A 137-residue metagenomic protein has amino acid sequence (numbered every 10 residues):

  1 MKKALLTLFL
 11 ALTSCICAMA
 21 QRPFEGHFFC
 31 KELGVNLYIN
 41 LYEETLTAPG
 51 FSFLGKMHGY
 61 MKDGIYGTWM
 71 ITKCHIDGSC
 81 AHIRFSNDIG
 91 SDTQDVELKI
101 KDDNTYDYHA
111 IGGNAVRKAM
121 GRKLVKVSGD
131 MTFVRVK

Functional and structural regions predicted by a protein language model:
M1-A4: Positively charged n-region of N-terminal signal peptides that target proteins for export
T7-C15: Bacterial N-terminal signal peptides
I16-A20: Sec/Tat signal peptide C-region and signal peptidase I cleavage site
Q21, G64-C80, D103, H109-K137: Edge beta-strand at a domain terminus
Q21-Y38, M57, Y108, M131-K137: Tryptophan-anchored aromatic micro-motifs
R22-F51, S86-V96: Short, solvent-exposed loop/hinge segments that bridge or flank secondary-structure elements
C30, A48, A81-F85, T105-A110: Short hydrophobic/aromatic-rich beta-strand segments that constitute the beta-sheet cores of beta-sandwich/beta-barrel
V35-I76, A110-G113: N-terminal glycine/threonine-rich, aromatic-flanked beta-hairpin/loop signature
